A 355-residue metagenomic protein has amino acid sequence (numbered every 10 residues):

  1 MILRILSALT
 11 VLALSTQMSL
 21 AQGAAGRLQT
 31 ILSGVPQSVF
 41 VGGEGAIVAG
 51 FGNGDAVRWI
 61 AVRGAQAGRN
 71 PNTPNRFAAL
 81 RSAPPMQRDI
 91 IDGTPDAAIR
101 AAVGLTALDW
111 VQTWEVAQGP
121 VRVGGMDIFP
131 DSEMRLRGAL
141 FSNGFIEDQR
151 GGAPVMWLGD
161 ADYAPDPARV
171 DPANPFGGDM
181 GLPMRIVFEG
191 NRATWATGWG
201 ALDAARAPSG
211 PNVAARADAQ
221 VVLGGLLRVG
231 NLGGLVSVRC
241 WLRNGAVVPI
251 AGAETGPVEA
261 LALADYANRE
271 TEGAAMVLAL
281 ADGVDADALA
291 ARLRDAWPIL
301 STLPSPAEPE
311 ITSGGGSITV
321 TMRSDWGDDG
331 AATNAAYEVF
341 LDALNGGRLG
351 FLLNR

Functional and structural regions predicted by a protein language model:
M1-S7: Bacterial N-terminal signal peptides that target proteins for export
T16-M18: N-terminal signal peptide c-region/cleavage motif recognized by signal peptidases
Q22-V121, D127-R355: Soluble, non-membrane globular domain cores that form compact, hydrophobic packing and curved binding surfaces
